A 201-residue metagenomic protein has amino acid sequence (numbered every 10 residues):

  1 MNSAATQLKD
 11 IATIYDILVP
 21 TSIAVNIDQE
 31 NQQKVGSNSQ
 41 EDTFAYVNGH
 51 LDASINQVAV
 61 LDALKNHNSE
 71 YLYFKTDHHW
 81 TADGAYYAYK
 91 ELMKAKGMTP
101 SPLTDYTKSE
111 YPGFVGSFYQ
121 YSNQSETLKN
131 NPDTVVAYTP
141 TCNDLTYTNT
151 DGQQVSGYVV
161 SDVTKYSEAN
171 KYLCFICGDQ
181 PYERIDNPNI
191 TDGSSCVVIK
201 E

Functional and structural regions predicted by a protein language model:
M1-K200: Extracellular glycan-modifying ectodomains
